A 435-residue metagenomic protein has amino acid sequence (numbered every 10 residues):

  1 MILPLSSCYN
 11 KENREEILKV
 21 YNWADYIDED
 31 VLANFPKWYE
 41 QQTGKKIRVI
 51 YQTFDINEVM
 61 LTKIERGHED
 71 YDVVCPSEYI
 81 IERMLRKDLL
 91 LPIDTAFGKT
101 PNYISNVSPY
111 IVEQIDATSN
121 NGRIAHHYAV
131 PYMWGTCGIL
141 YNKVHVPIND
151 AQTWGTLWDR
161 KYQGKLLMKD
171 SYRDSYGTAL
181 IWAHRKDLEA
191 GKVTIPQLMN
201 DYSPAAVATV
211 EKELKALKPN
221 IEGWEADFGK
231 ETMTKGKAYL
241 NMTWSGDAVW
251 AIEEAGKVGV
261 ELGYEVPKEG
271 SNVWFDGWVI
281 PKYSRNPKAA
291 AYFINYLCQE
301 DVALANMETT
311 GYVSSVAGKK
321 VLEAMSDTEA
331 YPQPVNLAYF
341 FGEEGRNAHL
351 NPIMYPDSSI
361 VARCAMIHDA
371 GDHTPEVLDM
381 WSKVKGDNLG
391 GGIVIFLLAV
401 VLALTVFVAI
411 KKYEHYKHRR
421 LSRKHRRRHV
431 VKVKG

Functional and structural regions predicted by a protein language model:
M1-Y9: Sec-dependent N-terminal signal peptides of Gram-positive bacterial secreted proteins and lipoproteins
Y9-K87, G386-G392: Early extracytoplasmic/lumenal segment of secretory-pathway proteins
E16-L18, K45-I47, E69-D72, Y162-L166 (+4 more regions): Loop/turn elements at helix/coil->beta-strand transitions in domains of secreted/extracellular proteins
Y26-E29, L85-K237, A251: Extracytoplasmic ligand-binding site segments that recognize negatively charged/polar headgroups
F54, P76, M168, W224 (+1 more regions): Short beta-strand and adjacent tight-turn residues that come in two discontinuous sequence segments and form the edges
P219-Y283: Extracytoplasmic/periplasmic substrate-binding proteins
P281-V361: Mature extracytoplasmic/periplasmic domains
A348-G435: Conserved C-terminal helix/tail region of periplasmic/extracytoplasmic solute-binding proteins
